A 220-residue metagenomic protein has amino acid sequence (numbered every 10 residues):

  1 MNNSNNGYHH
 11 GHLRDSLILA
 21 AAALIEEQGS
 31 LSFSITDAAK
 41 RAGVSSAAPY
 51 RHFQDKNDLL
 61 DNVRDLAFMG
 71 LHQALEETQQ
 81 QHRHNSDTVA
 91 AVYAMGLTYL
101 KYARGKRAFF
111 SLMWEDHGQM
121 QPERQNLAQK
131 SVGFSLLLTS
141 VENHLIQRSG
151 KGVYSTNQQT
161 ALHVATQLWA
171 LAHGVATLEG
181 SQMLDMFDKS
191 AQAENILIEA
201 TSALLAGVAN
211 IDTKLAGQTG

Functional and structural regions predicted by a protein language model:
M1-H12, N210-G220: N-terminal intrinsically disordered/low-complexity leader segments
L13-A22, A38, V63-L71, L75: Generic hydrophobic, amphipathic alpha-helix propensity
S16, L24-D58, N62: Helix-turn-helix
V63, A67, L71, M95 (+6 more regions): Hydrophobic/aromatic residues within well-ordered alpha-helical segments
E76-F109, S131, Y154-Q158, V164-L168 (+1 more regions): Hydrophobic alpha-helical connector segments
A90, Q121-G150, L162-T166, E194-A206: Amphipathic alpha-helical packing segments from all-alpha helical-bundle domains
G105-T139, V153-T156, M186-S190: Short secondary-structure transition hinges
N143, T166-F187, A203-K214: Amphipathic C-terminal alpha-helical segment
